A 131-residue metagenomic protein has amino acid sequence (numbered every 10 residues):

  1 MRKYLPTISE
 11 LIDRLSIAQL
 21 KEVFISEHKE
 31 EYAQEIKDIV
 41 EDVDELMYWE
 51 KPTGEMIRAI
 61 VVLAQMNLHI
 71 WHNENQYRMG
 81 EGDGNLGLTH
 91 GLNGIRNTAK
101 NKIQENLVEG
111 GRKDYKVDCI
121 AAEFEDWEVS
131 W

Functional and structural regions predicted by a protein language model:
M1-W131: Anionic, Ser/Thr-rich low-complexity intrinsically disordered regions
